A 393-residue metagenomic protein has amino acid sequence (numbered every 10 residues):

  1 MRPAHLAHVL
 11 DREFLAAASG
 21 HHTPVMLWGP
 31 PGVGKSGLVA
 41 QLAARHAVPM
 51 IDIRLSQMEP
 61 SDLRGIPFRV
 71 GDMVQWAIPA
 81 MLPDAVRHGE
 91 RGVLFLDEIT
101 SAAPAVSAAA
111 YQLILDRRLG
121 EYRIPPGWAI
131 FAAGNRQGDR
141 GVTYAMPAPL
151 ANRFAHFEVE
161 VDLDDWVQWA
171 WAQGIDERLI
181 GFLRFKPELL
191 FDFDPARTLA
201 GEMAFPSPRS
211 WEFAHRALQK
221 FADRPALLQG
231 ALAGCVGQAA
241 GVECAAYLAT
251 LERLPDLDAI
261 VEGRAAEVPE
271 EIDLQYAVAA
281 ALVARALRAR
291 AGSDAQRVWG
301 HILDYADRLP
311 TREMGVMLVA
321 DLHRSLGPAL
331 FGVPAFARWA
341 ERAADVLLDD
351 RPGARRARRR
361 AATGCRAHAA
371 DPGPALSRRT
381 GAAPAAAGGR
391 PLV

Functional and structural regions predicted by a protein language model:
M1-K186: AAA+ P-loop NTPase catalytic core and its hallmark functional loops
L55-E59, L82-E90, L94, L150-F157 (+3 more regions): Short, surface-exposed, charge-dense and proline/glycine-enriched linear segments
Q173-M317: Alpha-helical lid/collar subdomain of P-loop NTPases
I272-G381, R390-V393: Terminal-proximal interaction/regulatory segments of ATP-powered molecular machines
A386-G388: Intrinsically disordered, low-complexity basic tails and flexible linkers associated with large NTP-driven
